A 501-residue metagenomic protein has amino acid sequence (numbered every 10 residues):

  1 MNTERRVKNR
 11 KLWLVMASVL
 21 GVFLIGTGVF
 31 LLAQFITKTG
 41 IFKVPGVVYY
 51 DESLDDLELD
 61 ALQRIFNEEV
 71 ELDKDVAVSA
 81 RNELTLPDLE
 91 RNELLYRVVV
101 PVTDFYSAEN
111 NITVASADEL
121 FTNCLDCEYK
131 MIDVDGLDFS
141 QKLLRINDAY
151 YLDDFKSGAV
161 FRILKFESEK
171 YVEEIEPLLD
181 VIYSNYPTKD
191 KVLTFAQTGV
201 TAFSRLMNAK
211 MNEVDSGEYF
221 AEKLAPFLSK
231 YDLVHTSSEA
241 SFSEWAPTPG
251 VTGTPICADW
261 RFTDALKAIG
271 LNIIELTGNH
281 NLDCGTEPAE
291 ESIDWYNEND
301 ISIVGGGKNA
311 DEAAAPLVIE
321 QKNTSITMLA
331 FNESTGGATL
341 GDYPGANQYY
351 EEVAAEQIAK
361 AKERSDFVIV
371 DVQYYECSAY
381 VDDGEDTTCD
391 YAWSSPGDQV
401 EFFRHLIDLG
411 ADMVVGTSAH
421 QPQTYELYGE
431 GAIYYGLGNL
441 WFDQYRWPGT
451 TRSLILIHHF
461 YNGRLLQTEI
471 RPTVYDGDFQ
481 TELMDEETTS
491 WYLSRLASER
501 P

Functional and structural regions predicted by a protein language model:
M1-N2: N-terminal intrinsically disordered, acidic low-complexity segments at the extreme N-terminus
R5-F23: N-terminal Sec-pathway targeting helices
G26-F30, E83-T85: A general sequence property marking short-to-moderate contiguous segments in secreted/outer-membrane adhesion
G28-P45: Sec-dependent signal peptide cleavage junction
G40-N67, A77-Y186: Exported/periplasmic ABC-transporter solute-binding proteins
Y183-P501: Acidic, metal/ion-coordinating pockets
